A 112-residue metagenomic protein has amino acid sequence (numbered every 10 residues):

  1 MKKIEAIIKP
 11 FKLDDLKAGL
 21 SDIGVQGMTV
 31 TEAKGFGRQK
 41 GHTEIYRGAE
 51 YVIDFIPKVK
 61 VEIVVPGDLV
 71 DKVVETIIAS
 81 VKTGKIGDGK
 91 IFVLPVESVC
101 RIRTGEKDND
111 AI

Functional and structural regions predicted by a protein language model:
M1-I112: Positively charged, small/polar-rich N-terminal and surface patches that mediate targeting and assembly and bind
